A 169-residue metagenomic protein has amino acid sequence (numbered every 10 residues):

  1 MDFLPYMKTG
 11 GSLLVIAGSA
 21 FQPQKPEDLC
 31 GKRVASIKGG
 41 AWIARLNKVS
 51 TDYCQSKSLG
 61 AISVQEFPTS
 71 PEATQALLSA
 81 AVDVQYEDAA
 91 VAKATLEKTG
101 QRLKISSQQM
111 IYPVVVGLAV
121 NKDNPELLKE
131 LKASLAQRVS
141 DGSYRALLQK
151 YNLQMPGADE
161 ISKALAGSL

Functional and structural regions predicted by a protein language model:
M1, E27-D28, Q65-Y86, A90: Short helices/loops that flank or line small-molecule/ion binding pockets
M7-A17, E97-L135, L153-L169: Periplasmic-binding protein-like
T9, I16-A17, I37-G40, T69-S70 (+4 more regions): Beta->alpha turn/N-cap motifs
I16-V34: Flexible hinge/capping segments at coil-to-helix
L29, L77-L78, L118, L131: Hydrophobic residues within well-ordered alpha-helices
W42-E66, L96-G100: Ligand-binding cleft/hinge of the Venus flytrap
W42-N47, L135-Y151: Periplasmic-binding protein-like
N47-V49, L78-Y112: A ligand-binding cleft/hinge motif common to bilobed small-molecule-binding domains
